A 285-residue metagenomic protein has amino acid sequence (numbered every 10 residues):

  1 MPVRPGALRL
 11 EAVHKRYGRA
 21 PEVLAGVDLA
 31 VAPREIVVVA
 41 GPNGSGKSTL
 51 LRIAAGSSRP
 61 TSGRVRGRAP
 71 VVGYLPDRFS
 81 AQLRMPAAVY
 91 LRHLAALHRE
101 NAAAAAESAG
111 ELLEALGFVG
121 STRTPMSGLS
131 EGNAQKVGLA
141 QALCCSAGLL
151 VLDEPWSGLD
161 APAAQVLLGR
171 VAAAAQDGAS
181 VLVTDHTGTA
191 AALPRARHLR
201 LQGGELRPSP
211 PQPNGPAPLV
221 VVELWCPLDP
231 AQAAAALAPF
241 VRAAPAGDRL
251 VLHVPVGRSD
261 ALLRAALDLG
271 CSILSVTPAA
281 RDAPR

Functional and structural regions predicted by a protein language model:
M1-D28, P33: A short, flexible loop at the N-terminus of ABC-type nucleotide-binding domains that lies
A40-P42: The feature captures the beta-strand-to-loop junction immediately N-terminal to the Walker
A55: Helix-to-loop junction immediately C-terminal to a conserved catalytic motif
R78, L83-R99: Q-loop/switch helix immediately C-terminal to the Walker
R92, A104-S121: Conserved ABC ATPase "signature" region
L139: Hydrophobic anchor residue at the start of the ABC signature
L150-E154: Catalytic Walker B motif of ABC-type/P-loop ATPase nucleotide-binding domains
